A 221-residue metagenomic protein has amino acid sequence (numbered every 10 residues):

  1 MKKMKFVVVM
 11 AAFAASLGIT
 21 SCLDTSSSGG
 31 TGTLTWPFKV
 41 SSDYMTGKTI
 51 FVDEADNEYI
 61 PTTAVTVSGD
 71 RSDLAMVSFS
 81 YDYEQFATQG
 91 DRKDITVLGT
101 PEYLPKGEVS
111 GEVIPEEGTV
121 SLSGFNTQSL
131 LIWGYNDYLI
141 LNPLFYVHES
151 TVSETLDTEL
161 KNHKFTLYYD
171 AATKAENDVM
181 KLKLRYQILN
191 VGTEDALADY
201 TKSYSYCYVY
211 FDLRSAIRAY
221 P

Functional and structural regions predicted by a protein language model:
M1-F6, M10-S42: Bacterial Sec-dependent N-terminal signal peptides
G32-P221: First exposed extracellular module after export/assembly in secreted or surface-exposed proteins
